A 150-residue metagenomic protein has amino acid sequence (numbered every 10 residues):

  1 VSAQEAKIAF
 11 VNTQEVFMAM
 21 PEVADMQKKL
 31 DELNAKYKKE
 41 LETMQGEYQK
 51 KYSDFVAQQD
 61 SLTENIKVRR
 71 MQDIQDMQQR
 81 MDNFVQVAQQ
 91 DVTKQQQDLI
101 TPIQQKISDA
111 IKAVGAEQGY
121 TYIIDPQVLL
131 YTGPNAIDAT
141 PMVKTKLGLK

Functional and structural regions predicted by a protein language model:
Q4-V128, K150: Amphipathic alpha-helical segments
